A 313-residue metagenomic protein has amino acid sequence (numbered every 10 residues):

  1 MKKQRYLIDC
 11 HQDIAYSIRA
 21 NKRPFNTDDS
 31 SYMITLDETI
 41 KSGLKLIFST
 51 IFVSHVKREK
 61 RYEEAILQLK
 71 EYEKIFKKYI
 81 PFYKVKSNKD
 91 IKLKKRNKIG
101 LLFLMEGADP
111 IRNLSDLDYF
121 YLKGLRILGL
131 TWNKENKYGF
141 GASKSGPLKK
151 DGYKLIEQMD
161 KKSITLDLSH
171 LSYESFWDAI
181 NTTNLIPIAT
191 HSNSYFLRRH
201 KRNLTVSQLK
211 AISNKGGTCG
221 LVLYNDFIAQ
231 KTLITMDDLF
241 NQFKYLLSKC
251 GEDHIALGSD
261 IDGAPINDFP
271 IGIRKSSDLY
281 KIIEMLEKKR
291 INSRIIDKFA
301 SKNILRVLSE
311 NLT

Functional and structural regions predicted by a protein language model:
M1-F48: An N-terminally biased module of ancient metal coordination in phosphate/nucleic-acid-related enzymes
R5-D9, L46, G100-L104, R126-I127 (+4 more regions): Structural preference for beta-strand elements that scaffold enzyme active sites
H11, T39, S87, G124 (+4 more regions): Conserved, mostly hydrophobic/aromatic
I14-Y32, F52-E63, E135-L148, Y195-R202 (+2 more regions): Acidic/histidine-rich helix-loop elements that form or flank divalent-metal/phosphate-binding sites at the catalytic
M33, E38-S115, G139-Q158, E174-W177: A metal-dependent hydrolase metal-coordination microenvironment
L114-L122, S143-I188, K201-G216, D237-D253: Histidine/acidic residue-rich metal-binding segments in metalloenzymes
C250-G272: Short acidic/histidine-rich active-site segments
R274-T313: Mid-to-C-terminal alpha-helical segments outside catalytic/metal-binding sites
